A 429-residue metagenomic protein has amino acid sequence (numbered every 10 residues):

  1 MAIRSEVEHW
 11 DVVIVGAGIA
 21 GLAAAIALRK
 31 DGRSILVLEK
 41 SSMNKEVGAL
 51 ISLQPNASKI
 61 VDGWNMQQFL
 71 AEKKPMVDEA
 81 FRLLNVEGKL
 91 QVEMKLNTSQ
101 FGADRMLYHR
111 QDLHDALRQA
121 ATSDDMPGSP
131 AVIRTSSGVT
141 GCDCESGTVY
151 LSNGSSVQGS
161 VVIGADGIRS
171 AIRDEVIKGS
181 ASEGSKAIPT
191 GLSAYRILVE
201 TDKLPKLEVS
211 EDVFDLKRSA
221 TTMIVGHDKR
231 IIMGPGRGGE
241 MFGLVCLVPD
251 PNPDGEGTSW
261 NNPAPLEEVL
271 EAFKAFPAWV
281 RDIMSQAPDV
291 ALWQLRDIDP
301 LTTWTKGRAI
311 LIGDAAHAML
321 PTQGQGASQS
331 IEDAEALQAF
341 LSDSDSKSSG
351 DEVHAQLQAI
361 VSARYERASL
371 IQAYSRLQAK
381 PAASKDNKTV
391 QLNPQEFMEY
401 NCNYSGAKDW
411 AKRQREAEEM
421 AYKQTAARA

Functional and structural regions predicted by a protein language model:
A2-H9, A80-L83, E87-G88, Q323-G324 (+1 more regions): C-terminal helical "tail/cap" subdomain of flavin- and related membrane-associated enzymes
A2-V12, R29, Q54-E200, P251-E267 (+1 more regions): Conserved N-terminal helical subregion
D11, S34, M241: Residues at the starts of beta-strands that form the adenosine-phosphate
I14-G32, L36-S41, I163-G164, Y195 (+3 more regions): Conserved mid-domain beta->alpha element of the FAD-binding
K73-K74, V132, K274-D289, S349-Q358 (+1 more regions): Acidic/histidine metal-binding catalytic segments
S185-A187, A220-I224: Short Gly/Pro-enriched turn/cap motifs at secondary-structure boundaries
D202-V209: Short helix-loop capping/hinge motifs at secondary-structure junctions, enriched in acidic/polar residues
D215-S219, G226-I231, P235-E240, C246-Q323: FAD/FMN-dependent oxidoreductases across multiple families
